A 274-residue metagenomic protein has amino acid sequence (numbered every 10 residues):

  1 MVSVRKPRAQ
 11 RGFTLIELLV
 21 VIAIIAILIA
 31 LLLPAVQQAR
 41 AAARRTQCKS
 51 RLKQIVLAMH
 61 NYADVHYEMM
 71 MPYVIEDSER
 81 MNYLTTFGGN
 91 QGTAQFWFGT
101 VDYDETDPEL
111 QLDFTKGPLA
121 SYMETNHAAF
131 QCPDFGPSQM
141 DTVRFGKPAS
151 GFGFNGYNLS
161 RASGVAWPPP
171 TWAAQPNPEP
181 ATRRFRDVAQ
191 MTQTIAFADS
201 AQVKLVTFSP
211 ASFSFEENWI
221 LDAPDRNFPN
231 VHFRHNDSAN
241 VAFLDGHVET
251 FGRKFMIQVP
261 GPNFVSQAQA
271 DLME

Functional and structural regions predicted by a protein language model:
M1-R8: N-terminal secretory signal peptides that target proteins for export/translocation
P7, I24, V56, R234-H235: Short hydrophobic "helix-edge" motifs at membrane interfaces and signal-peptide entry regions
A9-R44: N-terminal single-pass transmembrane signal-anchor helix
G12, E17, A26, V56-A58 (+3 more regions): Glycine-centered flexibility sites
P34, T46, S50-K53, L57: Surface-exposed alpha-helical interface segments used for non-catalytic interactions
A39, L52-H66: N-terminal alpha-helical signal peptides/signal-anchor transmembrane segments
A42, T46-K49, L110-D113: Soluble non-cytosolic domains of exported or imported proteins
H60, D64-E274: Short, well-structured segments within or immediately adjacent to enzyme catalytic domains that line ligand-binding
